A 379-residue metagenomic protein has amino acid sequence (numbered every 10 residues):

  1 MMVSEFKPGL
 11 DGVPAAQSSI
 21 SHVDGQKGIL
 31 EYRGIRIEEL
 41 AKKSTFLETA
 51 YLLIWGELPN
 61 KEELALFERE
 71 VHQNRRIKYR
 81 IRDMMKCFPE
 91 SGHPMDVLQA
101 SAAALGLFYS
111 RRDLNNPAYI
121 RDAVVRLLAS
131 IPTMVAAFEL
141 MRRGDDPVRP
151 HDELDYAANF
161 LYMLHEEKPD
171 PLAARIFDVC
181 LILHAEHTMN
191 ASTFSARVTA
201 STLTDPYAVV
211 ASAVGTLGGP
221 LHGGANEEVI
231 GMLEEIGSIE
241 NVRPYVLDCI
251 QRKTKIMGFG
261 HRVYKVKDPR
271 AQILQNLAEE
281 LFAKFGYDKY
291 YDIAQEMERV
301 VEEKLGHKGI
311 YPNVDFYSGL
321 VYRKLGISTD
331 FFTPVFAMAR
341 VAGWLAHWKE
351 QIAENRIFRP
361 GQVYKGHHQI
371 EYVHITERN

Functional and structural regions predicted by a protein language model:
M1-N379: Hydrophobic alpha-helical bundle cores within soluble ligand-binding/oligomerization subdomains
